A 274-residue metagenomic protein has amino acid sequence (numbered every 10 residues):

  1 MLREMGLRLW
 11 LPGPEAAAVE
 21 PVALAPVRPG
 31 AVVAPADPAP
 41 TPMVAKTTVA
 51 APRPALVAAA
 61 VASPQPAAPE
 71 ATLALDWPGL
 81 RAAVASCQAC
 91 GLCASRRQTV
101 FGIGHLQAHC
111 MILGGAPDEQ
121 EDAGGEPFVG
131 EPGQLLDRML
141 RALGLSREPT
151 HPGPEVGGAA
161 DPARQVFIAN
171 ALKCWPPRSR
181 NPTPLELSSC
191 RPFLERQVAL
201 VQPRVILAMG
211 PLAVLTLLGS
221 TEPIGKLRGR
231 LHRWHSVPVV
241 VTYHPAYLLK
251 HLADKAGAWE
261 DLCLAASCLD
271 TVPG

Functional and structural regions predicted by a protein language model:
R3-G274: A polyanion-binding, active-site-adjacent surface
